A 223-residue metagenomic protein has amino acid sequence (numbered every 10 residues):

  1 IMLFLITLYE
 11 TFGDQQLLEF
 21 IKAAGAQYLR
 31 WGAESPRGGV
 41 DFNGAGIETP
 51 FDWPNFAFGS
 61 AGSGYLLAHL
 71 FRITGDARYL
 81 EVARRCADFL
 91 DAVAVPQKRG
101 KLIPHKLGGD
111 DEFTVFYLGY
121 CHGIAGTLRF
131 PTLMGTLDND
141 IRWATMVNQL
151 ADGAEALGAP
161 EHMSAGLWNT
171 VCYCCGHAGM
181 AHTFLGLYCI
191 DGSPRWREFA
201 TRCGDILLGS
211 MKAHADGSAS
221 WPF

Functional and structural regions predicted by a protein language model:
I1-F223: Glycan-recognition and catalytic cores of secretory/periplasmic carbohydrate-active enzymes
